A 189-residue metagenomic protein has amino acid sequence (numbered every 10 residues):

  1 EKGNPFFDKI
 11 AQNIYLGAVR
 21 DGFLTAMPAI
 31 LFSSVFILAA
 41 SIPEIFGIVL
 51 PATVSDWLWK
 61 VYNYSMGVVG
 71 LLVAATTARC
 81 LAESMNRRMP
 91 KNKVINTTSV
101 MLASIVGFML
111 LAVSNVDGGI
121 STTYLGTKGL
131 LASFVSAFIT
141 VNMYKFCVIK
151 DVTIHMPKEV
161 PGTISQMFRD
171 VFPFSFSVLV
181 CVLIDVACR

Functional and structural regions predicted by a protein language model:
E1-I30, F46-R189: Signature of multi-pass transmembrane helix bundles
L31-V35, A39: Hydrophobic alpha-helical transmembrane segments of multi-pass membrane transport/permease proteins
S41-I45: Glycine/proline-enriched, intrinsically flexible loops and inter-domain linkers
